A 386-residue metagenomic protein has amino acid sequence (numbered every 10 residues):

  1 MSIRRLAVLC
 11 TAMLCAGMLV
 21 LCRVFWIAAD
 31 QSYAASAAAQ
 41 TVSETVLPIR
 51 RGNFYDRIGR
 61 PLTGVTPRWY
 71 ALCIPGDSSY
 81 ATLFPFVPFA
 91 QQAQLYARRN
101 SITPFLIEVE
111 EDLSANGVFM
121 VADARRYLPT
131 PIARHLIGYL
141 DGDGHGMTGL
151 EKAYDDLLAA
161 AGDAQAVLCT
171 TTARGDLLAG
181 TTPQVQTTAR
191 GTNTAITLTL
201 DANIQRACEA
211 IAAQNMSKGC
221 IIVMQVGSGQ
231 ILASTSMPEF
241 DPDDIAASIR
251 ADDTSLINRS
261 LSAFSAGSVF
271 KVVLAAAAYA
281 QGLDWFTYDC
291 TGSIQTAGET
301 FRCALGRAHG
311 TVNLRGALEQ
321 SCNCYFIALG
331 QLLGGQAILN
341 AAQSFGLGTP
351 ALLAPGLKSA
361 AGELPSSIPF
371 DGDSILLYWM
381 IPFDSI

Functional and structural regions predicted by a protein language model:
M1-I245, F286, N340-S344: Periplasmic/cell-envelope proteins involved in peptidoglycan metabolism and beta-lactam response
T63, Q225-S268, A276-I386: Beta-lactam-recognizing serine transpeptidase/beta-lactamase-like catalytic domain environment
